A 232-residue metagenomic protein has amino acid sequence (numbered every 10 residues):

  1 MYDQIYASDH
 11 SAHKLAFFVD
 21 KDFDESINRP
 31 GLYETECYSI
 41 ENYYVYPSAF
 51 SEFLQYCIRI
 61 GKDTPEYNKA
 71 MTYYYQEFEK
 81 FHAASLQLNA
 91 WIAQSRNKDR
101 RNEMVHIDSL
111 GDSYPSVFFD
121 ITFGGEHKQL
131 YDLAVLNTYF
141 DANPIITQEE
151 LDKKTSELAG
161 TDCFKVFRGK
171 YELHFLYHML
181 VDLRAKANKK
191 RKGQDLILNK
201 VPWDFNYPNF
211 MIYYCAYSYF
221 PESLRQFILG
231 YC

Functional and structural regions predicted by a protein language model:
M1-C232: Acidic, divalent-metal-binding catalytic cores of TOPRIM and closely related two-metal-ion phosphodiester/pyrophosphate
